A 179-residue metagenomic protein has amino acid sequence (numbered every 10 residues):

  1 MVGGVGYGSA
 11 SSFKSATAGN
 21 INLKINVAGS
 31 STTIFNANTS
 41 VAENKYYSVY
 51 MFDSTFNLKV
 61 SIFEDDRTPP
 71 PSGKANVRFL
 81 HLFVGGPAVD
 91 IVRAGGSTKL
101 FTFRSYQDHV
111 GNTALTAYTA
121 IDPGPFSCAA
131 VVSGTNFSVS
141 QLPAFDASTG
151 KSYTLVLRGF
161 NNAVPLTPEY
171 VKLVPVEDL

Functional and structural regions predicted by a protein language model:
M1-L179: Intrinsically disordered, low-complexity polar regions and short flexible loop motifs
